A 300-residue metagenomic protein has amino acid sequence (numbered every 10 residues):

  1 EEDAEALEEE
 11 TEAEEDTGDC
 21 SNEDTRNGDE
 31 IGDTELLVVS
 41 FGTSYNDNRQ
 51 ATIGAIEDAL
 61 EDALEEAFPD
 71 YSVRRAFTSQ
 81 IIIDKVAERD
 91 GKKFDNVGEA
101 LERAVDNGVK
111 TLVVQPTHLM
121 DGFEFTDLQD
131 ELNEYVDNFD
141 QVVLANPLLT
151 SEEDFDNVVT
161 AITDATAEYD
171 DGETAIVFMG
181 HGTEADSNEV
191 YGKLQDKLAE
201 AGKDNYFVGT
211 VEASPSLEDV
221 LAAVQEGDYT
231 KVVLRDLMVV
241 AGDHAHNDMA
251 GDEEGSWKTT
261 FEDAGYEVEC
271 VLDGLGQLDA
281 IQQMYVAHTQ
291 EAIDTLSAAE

Functional and structural regions predicted by a protein language model:
E2-E300: Active-site-proximal alpha-helix that buttresses catalytic centers in soluble enzyme cores
